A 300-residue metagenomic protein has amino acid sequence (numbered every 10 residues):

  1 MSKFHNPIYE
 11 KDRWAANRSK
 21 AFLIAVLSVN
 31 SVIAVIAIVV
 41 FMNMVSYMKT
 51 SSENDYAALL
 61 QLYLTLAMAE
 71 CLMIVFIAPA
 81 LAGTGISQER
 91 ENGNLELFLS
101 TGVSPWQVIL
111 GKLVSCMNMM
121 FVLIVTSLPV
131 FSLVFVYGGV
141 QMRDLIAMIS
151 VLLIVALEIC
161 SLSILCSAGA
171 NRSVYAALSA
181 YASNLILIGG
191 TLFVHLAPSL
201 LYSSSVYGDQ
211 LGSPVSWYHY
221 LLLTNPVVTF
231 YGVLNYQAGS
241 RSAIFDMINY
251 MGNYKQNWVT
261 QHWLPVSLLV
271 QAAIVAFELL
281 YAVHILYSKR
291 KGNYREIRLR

Functional and structural regions predicted by a protein language model:
M1-L72, L133, V140-M148, I154-R300: Transmembrane alpha-helical segments and their membrane-interface loop/helix boundaries that make up the transmembrane
Y9, G85-F121: Helix-loop-helix units of permease transmembrane domains in multi-pass membrane transporters, especially ABC
V35, E70-C71, I77-A78, P105 (+3 more regions): Hydrophobic alpha-helical transmembrane segments that constitute the membrane-spanning cores of multi-pass membrane
L62-Q88, N92: Long, hydrophobic alpha-helical segments
E70, A82, Q88, G111 (+3 more regions): Generic hydrophobic/packing signal
P79-G83, C116, M148-I149: Active-site-adjacent structural elements in folded domains
N92-E96, F131, S163: Interfacial helix-capping/hinge residues at the ends of transmembrane alpha-helices
